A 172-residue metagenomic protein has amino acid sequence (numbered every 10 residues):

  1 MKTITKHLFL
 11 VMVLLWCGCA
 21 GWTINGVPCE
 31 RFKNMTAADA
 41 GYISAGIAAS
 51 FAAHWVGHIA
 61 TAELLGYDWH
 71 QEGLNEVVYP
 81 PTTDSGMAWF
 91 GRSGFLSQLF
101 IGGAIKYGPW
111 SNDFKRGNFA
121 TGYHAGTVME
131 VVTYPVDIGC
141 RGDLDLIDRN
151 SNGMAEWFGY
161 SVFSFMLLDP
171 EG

Functional and structural regions predicted by a protein language model:
M1-T3: N-terminal secretory signal peptides that target proteins for export/translocation
K6-W110, F114, L168-P170: N-terminal targeting leaders of membrane proteins
A40-G41, A45, T121-H124, E156: Hydrophobic H-region at the start of alpha-helical membrane spans
D113-V128: Internal alpha-helical transmembrane segments of multi-pass membrane proteins
A125-G172: Pan-zinc metallopeptidase signature
